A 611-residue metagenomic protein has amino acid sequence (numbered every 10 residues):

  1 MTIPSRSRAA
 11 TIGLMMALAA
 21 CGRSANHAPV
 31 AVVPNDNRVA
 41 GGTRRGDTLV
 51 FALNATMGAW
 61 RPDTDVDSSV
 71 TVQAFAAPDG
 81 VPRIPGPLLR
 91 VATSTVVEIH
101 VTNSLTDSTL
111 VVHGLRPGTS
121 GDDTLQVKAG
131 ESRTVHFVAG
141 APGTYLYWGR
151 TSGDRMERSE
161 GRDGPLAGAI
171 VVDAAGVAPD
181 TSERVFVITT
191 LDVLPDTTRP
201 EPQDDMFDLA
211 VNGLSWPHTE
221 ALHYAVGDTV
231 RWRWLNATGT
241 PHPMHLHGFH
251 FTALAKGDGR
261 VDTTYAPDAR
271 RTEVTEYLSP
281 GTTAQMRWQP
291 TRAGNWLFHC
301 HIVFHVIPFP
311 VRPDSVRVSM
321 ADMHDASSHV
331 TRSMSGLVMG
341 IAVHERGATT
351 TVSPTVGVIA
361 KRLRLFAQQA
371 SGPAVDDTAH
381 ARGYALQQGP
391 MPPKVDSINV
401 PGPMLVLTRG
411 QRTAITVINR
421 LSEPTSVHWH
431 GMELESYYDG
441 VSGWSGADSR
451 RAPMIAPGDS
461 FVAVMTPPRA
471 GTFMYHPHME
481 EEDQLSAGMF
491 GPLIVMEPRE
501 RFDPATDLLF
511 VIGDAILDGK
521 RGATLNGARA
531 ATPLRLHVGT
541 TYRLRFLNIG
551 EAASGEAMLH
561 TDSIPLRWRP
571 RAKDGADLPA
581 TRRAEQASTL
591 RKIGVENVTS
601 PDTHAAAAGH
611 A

Functional and structural regions predicted by a protein language model:
T2-T11: Bacterial N-terminal signal peptides that target proteins for export
L18-A20: C-terminal motif of bacterial Sec signal peptides marking the signal peptidase cleavage site
G22-A611: Copper-binding active sites and cupredoxin-like electron-transfer domains, recognizing His/Cys-rich ligand loops
